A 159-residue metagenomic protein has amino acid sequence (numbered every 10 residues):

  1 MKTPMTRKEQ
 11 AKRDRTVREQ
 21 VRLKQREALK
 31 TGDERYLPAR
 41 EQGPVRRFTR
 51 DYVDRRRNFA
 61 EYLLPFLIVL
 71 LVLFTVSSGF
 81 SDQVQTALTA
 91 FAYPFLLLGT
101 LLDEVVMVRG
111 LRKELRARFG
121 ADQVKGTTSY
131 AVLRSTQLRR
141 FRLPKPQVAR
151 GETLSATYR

Functional and structural regions predicted by a protein language model:
M1-K30: N-terminal, intrinsically disordered, low-complexity segments that immediately precede the first transmembrane helix
T6, E41-Q42, F141: Short capping/connector residues at structural and topological boundaries
Q20, K24-E27, T31, R50-D51 (+4 more regions): Charged/polar, solvent-exposed surface patches and flexible loops
E34-R46: Short, membrane-interfacial amphipathic segments enriched in basic
R50-A121: Alpha-helical transmembrane segments that serve as single-pass membrane anchors or pore-forming helices in small
A121-R159: Membrane-proximal soluble regions of multi-pass membrane proteins
